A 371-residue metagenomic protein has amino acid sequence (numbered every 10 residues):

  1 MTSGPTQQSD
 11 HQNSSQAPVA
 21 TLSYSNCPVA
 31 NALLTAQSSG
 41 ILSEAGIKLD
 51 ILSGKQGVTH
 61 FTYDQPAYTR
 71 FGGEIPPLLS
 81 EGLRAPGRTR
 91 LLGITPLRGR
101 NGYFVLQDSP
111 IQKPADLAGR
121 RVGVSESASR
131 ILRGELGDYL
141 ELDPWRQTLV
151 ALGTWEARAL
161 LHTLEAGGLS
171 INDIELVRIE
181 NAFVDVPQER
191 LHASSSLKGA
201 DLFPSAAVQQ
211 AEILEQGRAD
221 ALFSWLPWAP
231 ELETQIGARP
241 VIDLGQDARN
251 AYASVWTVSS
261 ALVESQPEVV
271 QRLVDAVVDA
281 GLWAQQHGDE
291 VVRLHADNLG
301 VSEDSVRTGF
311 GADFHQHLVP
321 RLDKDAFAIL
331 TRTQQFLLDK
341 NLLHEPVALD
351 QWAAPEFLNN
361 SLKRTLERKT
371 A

Functional and structural regions predicted by a protein language model:
T2-T6, D10-P187, L226, N250: Short, glycine-/small- and polar/acidic-enriched structural segments that line small-molecule recognition paths
D50, L169-L176, L299-G311, H344-Q351: Short, surface-exposed acidic
A151-R158, Q209, E268, A328: Conserved active-site and cofactor/substrate-binding residues in soluble primary-metabolism enzymes
D185, L191-D297: Pocket-lining segment of extracytoplasmic ligand-binding domains
E264-L342: Secondary-structure end/capping motifs
L338-A371: Conserved C-terminal helix/tail region of periplasmic/extracytoplasmic solute-binding proteins
